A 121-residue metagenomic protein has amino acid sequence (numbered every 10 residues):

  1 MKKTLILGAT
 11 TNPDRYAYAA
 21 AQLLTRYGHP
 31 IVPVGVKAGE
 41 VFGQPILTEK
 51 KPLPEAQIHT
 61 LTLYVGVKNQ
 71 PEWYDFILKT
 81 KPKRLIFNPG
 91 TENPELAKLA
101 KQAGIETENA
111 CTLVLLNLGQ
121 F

Functional and structural regions predicted by a protein language model:
K2, T80-R84, A103-I105: A short helix->loop->beta-strand "cap" motif at the edges of active sites that frequently abuts
D14, Q22-F42: NAD(P)-binding Rossmann-fold cofactor-contacting core
P45-A56: Short acidic low-complexity segments
A56-P94: Mid-chain, well-packed structural core segment of small domains
P89-L116: Rossmann-fold NAD(P)-binding glycine/threonine-rich loop
L118-F121: A charged, well-structured terminal subsegment
